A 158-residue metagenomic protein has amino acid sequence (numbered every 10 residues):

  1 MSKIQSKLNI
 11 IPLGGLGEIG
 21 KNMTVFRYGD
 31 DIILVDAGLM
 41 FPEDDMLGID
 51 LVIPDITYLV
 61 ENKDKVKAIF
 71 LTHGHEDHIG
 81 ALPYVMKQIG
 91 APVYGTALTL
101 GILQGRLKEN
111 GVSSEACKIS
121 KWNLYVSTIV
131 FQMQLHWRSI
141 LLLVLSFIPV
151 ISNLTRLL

Functional and structural regions predicted by a protein language model:
S2-F70, H75-L158: His/Asp/Glu-rich metal-coordinating catalytic cores of metallo-dependent phosphodiesterases/hydrolases acting on
